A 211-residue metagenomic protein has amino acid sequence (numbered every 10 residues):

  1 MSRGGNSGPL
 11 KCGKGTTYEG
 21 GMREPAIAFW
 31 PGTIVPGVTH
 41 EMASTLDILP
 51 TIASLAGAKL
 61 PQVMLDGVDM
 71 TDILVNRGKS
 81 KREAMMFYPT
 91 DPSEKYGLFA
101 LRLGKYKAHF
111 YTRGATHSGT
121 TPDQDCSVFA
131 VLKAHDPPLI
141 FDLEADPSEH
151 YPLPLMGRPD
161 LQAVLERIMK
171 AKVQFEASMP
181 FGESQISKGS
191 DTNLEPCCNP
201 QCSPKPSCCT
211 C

Functional and structural regions predicted by a protein language model:
M1-E19, I34, E41, L46-L139 (+1 more regions): C-terminal cap/loop subdomain of S1 sulfatases and analogous C-terminal strand-loop tails that border
G15-Y18, I27, M86, A171 (+1 more regions): General helical structural elements
R23-P25: Short glycine-rich loop/turn motifs
I27-V35: The feature captures the short pre-catalytic strand/loop hairpin that immediately precedes and shapes the active-site
V35-V38, H150-P152: A generic structural signal for short coil/turn motifs at secondary-structure boundaries
I48, L98, L103, A108 (+3 more regions): Long, internal low-complexity/basic segments
